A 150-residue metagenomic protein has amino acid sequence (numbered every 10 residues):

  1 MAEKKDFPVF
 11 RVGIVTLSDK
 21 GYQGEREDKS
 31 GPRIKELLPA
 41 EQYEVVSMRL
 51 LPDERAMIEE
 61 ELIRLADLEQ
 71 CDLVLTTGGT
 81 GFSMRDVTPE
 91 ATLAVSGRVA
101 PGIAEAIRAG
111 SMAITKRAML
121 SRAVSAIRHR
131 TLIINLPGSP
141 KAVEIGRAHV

Functional and structural regions predicted by a protein language model:
M1-H149: Non-catalytic beta/alpha edge segments that cap or flank active sites
